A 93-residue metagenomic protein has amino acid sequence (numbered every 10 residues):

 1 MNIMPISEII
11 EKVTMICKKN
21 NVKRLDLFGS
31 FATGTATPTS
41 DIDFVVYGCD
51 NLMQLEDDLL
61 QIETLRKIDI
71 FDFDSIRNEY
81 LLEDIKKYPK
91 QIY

Functional and structural regions predicted by a protein language model:
M1-D26, A32-P38, Y47-Y93: Catalytic core of pol beta-like nucleotidyltransferases
D41: Histidine- and aromatic-rich ligand-binding microenvironments
